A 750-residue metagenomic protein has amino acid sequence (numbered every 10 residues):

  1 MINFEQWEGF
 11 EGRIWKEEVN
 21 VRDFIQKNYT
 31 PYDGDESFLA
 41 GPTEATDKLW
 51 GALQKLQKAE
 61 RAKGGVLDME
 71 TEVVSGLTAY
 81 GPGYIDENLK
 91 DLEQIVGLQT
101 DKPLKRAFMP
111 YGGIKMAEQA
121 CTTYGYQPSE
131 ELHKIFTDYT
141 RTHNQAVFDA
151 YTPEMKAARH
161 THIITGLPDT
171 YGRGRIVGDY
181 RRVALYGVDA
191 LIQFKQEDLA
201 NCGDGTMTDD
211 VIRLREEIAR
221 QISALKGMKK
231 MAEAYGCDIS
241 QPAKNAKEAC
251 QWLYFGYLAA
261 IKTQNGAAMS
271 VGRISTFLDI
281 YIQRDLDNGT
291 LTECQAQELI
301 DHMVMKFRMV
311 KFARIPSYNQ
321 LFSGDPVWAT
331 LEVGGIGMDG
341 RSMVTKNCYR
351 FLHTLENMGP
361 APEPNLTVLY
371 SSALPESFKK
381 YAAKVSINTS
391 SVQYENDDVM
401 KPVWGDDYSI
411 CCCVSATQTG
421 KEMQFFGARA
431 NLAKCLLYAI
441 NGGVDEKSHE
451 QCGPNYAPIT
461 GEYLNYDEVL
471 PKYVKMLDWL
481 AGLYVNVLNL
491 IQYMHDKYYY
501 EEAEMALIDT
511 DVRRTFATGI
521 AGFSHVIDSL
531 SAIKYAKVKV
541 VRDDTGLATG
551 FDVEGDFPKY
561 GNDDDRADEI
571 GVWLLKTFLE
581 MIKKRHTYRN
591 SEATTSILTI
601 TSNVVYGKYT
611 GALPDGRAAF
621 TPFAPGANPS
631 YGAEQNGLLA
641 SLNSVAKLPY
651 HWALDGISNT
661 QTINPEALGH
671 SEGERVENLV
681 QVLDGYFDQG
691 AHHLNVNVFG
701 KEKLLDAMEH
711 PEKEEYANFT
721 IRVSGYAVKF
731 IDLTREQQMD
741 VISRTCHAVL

Functional and structural regions predicted by a protein language model:
I2-L750: Conserved catalytic cores of very large enzyme subunits
